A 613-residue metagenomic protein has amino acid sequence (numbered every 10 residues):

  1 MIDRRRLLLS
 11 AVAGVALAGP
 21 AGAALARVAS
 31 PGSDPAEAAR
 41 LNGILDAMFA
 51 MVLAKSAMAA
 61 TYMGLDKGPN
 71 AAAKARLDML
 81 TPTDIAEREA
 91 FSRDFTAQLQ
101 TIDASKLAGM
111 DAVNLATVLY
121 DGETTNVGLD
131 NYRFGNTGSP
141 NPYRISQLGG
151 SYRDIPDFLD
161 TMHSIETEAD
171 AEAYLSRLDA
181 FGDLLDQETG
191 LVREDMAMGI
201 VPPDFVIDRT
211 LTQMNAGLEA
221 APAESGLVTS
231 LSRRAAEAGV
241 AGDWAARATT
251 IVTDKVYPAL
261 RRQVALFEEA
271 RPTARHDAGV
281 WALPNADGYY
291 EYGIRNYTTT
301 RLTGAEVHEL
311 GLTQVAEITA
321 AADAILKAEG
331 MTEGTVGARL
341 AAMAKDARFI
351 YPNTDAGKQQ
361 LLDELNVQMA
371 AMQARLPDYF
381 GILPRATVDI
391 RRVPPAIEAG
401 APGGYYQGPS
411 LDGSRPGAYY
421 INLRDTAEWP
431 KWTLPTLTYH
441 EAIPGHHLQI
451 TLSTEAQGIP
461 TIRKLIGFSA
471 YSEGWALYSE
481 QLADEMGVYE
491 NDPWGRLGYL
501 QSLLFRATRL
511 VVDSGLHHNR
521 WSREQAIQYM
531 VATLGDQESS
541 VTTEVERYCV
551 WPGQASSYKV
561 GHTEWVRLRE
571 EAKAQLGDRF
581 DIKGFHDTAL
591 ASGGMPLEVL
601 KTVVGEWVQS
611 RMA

Functional and structural regions predicted by a protein language model:
M1-V15: N-terminal secretory signal peptides and thylakoid transit peptides that target proteins across membranes
V15-A18, A26: Short stretches within intrinsically disordered, low-complexity N-terminal or propeptide regions
L25-A613: N-terminal maturation segment of proteins
